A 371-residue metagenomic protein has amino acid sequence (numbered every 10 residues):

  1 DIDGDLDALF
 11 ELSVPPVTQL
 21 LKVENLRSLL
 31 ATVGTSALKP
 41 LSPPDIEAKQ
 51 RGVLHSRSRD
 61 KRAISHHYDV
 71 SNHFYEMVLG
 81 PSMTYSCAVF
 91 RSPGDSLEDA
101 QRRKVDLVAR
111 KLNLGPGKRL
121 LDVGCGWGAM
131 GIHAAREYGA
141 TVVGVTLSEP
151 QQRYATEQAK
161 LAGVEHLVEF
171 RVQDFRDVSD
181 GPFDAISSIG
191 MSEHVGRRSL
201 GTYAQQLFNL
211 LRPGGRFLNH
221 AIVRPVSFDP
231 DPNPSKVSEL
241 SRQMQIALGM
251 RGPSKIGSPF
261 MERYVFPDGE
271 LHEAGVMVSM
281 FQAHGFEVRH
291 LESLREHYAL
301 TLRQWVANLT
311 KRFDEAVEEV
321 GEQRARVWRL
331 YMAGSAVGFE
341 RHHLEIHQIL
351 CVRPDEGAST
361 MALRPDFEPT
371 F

Functional and structural regions predicted by a protein language model:
I2-V78: N-terminal auxiliary segments of SAM/dcSAM-dependent transferases
P116-G124: Conserved class I S-adenosyl-L-methionine
W127-Y138: Conserved SAM-binding loop of SAM-dependent methyltransferases across substrates and taxa, primarily the Class I
A162-F175: Conserved SAM-binding strand-loop segment of SAM-dependent methyltransferases
R176-I186: A short acidic, Gly/Pro-enriched loop at the edge of an enzyme's catalytic core that lines a small-molecule cofactor
G201-P213: A short glycine-rich, Lys/Arg-flanked "PGG" loop and its adjoining helix->strand segment in the class I
G214-I222: Conserved beta-strand signature within the Rossmann-like core of class I S-adenosyl-L-methionine
V223-S359, F367-T370: Substrate-binding/catalytic lobe of Class I Rossmann-like enzymes that use SAM or dcSAM, i.e., the mid-to-C-terminal
